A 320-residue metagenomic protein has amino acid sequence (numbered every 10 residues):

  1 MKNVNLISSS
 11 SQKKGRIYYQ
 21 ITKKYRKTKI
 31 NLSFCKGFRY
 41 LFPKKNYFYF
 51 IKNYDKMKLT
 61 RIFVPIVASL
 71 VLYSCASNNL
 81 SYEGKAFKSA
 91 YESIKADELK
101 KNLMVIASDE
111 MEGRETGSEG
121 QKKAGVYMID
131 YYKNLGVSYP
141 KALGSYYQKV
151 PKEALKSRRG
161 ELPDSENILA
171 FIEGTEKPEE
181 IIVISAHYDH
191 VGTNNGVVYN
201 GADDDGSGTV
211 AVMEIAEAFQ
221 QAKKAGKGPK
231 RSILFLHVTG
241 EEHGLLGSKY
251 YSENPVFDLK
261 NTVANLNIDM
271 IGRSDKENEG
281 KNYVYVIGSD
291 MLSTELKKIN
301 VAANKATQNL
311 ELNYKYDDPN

Functional and structural regions predicted by a protein language model:
M1-I51: Cationic, amphipathic, low-complexity segments that mediate targeting or membrane/lipid association
Y73-S74: C-terminal motif of bacterial Sec signal peptides marking the signal peptidase cleavage site
Y82-K88, E92-K123, L135, Y139-K141 (+2 more regions): N-terminal capping segment at the start of a domain
G84-S93, D109-E119, L155-R158, G196-D205 (+2 more regions): Second-shell loop/turn segments in exported
M104-A107, L169, I181-S185, L234-H237 (+2 more regions): Structural recognition of the beta-strand scaffold that forms the well-ordered cores of secreted hydrolase catalytic
R114-I172: A non-catalytic alpha/beta surface segment that caps or lines the substrate-entry region of metallo-dependent hydrolase
I168, I184-H243: Alpha-helical metal-binding/catalytic segments enriched in His/Glu/Asp
V238-N320: Metal-dependent peptidase/peptidase-like ectodomains
